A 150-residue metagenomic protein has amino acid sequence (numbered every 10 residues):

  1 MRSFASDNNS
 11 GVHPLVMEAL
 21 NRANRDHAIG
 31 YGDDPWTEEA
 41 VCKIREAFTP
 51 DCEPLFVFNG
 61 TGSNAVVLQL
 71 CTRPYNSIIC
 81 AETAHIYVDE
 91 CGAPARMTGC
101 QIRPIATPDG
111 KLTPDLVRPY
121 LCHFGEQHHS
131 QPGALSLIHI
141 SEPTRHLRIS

Functional and structural regions predicted by a protein language model:
M1-A19: N-terminal amphipathic/basic leader segments beginning at the initiator methionine
R2, E53-F56, N76-I78, Q101-R103 (+1 more regions): Structural motif
H13-G60, E82-T83, Y87-V88, A93: Conserved N-terminal alpha-helix of the aminotransferase class I/II PLP-enzyme fold
E46-T49, C71-T72, A95-M97, G125-S130: Solvent-exposed alpha-helices and their adjacent loops that cap or buttress functional pockets in soluble metabolic
V66-Y75, A93: Glycine-rich loop at the start of a catalytic domain that most often binds anionic cofactors/ligands
T98-L137: PLP-dependent aminotransferase-class I/II
H139-S150: Single conserved hydrophobic/aromatic residue that forms the stacking wall/gate of nucleotide- or nucleobase-binding
